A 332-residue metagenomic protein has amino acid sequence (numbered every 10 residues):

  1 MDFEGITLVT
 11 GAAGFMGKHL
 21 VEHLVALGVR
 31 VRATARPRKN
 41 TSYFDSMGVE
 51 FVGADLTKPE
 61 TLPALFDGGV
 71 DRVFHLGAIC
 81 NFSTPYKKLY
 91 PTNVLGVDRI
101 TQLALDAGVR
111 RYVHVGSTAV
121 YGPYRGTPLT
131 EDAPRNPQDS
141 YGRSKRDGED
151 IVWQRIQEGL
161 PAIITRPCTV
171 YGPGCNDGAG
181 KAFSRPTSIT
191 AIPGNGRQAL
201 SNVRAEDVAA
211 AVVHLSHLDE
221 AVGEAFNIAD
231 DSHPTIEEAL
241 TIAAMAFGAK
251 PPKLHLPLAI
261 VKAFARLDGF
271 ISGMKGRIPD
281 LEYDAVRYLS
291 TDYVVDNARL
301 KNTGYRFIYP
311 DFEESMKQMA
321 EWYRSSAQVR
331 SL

Functional and structural regions predicted by a protein language model:
T7-L27: N-terminal Rossmann NAD(P)H-binding glycine-rich loop of SDR-like oxidoreductase domains
Y43-D45, V49-L95, L103, V120-P123: NAD(P)H-binding glycine-rich loop region in Rossmannoid oxidoreductase-like domains and their noncatalytic homologs
L95-S140, I163: Conserved Rossmann-fold NAD(P)-dependent oxidoreductase catalytic core, especially the SDR/UDP-sugar
Q138, C168-N176, G194-E206, D230-S232: Glycine-rich "substrate-gating" loop/helix at the edge of Rossmann-like oxidoreductase active sites
Q138-I163: Active-site Tyr-X1-5-Lys
R146, L160, Y171-K181, L215-F226 (+1 more regions): Glycine/proline-rich active-site loop of Rossmann-fold NAD(P)-dependent oxidoreductases
F183-V203, D207, A211, L215 (+2 more regions): A conserved pocket-lining segment of Rossmann-fold NAD(P)-dependent short-chain dehydrogenase/reductase
H214-D280, N297, N302, K317-L332: Mid/C-terminal beta-alpha module of Rossmann-like enzyme folds, strongest in SDR-family dehydrogenases/epimerases
